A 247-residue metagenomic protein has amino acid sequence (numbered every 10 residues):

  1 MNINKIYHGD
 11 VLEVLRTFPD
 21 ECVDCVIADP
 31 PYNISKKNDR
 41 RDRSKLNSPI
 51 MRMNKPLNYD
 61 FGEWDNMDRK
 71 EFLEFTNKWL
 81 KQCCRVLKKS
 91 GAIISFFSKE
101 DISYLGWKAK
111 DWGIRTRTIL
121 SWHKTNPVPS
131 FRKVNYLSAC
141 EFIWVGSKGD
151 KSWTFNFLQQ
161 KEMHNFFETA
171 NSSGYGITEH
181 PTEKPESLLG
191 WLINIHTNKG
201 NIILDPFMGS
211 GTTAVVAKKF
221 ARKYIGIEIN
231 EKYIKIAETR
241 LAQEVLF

Functional and structural regions predicted by a protein language model:
M1-K235: Core catalytic lobe of class I
M1-N2, E238-F247: Short, conserved SAM-binding/catalytic segment of Class I S-adenosyl-L-methionine-dependent methyltransferases
